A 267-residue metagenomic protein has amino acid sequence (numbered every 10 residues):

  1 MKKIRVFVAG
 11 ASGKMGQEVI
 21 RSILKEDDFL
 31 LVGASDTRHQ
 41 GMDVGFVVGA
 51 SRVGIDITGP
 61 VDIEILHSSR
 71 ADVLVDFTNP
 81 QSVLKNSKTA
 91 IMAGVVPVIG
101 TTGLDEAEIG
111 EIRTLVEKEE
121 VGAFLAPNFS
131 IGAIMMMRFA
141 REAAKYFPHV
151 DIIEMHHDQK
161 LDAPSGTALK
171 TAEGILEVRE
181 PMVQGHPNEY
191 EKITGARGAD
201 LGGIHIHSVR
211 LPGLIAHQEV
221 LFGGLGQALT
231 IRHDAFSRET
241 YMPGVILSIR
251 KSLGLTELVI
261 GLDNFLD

Functional and structural regions predicted by a protein language model:
K2-V6: Extreme N-terminal starter segment of soluble prokaryotic enzymes
F7-I65, P148-D267: C-terminal substrate-binding/catalytic lobe of Rossmann-fold NAD(P)-dependent oxidoreductases
A9, F77-T78, G100-T101, A126 (+1 more regions): Structural motif
T58, V98, G122-F124: Structural detector of well-ordered beta-strand residues that form the stable sheet scaffold of enzyme domains
I63-V73, F77, Q81-I99: Rossmann-fold NAD(P) dinucleotide-binding segment
Q81, K85-A93, T101-A123, F139: Rossmann-fold NAD(P)-binding glycine/threonine-rich loop
M135-F147, A163: Rossmann-like NAD(P)H-binding beta-loop-alpha module
